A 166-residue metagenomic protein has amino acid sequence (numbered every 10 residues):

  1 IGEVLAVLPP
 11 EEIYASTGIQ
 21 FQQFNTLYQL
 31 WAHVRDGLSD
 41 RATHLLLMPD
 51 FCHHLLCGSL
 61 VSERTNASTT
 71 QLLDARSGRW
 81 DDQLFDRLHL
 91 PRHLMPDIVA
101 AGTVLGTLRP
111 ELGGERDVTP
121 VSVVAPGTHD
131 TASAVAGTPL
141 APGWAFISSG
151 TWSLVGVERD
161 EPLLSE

Functional and structural regions predicted by a protein language model:
I1-A6, R35, V157-L163: Glycine/Thr-rich phosphate-binding loops that ligate phosphate moieties of nucleotide and other phosphorylated ligands
L5-A6, V99, A136: Alpha-helix boundary recognition
P10-P120, V124-H129: Gly/Ser/Thr-rich active-site cleft segment
G114-D117, V121-S122, G127-E166: Catalytic phosphate/nucleotide-handling subdomain of diverse soluble enzymes
